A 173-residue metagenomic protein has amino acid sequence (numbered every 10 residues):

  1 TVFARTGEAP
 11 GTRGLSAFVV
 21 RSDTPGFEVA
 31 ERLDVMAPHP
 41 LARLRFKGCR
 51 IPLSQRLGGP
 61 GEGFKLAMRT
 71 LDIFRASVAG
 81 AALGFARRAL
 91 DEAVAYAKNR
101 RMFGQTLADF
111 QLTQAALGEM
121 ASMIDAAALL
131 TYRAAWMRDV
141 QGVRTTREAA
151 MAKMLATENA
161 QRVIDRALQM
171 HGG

Functional and structural regions predicted by a protein language model:
T1-A30: A short core secondary-structure module
E8, R21, I51-S54, T106 (+1 more regions): Short, solvent-exposed coil/turn linker segments
P10-T12, P38-H39, R144, R162: A generic fold-level signal
G14-S16, A42, L53: A generic secondary-structure signal marking the coil-to-beta-strand transition
R21-R50: Flexible, small-/acidic-enriched active-site or ligand-binding loops
R45-G48, P60-F64, M68-G173: Alpha-helical interface subdomain recognition
S54-P60: Cytochrome P450 core scaffold surrounding the K-helix E-X-X-R motif and the conserved "meander" helix-loop region
